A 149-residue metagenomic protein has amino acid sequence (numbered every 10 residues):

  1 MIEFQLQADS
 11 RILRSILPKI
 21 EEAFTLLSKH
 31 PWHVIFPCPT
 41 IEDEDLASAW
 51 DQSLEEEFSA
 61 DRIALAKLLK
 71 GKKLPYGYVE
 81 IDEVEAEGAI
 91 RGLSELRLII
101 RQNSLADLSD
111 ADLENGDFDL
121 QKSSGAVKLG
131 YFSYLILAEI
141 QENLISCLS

Functional and structural regions predicted by a protein language model:
M1-I63, G71: Core of compact, soluble alpha-helical bundle domains
F4-Q7, D45-E56, G77-E87, L120-Y131: Short, solvent-exposed segments of well-ordered alpha helices
T25, K29, K70, E95-S109 (+1 more regions): Charged/polar positions within long, soluble alpha-helices
L54-K67, N103-A111: Intrinsic, low-complexity N-terminal interaction/targeting segments
I63, V84-S94, Y131, L135-A138: Non-catalytic, well-ordered alpha-helical scaffold segments
A64-I81, D112-G125: Short, charged/polar, low-complexity loop and linker segments that flank or interrupt alpha-helical bundles
V79-D110, N115: Hydrophobic/aromatic-rich, well-ordered segments within soluble, folded domains that form packed cores
S123-S149: Helix-rich interaction surfaces within compact, conserved domain-sized segments that mediate assembly or partner
